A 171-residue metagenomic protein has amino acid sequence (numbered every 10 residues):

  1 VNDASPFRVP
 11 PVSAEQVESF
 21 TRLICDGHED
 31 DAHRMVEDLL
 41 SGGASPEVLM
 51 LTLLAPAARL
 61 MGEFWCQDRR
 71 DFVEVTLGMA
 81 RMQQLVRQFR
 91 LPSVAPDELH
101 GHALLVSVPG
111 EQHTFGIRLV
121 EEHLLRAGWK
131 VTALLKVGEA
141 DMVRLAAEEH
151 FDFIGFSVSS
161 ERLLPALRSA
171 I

Functional and structural regions predicted by a protein language model:
V1-A95: Long amphipathic alpha-helical segments
D97-A103: A short, charged/proline- and glycine-enriched loop that marks the coil->beta-strand transition at the N-terminal
A103-L104, I154: Conserved hydrophobic helix-helix packing surfaces used for dimerization/oligomerization
V108-H113: Short coil/turn segments
T114-L119, K136: A short secondary-structure junction signal
F115, E122, A147: Long, positively charged binding patches that form subdomain-scale interaction surfaces for polyanionic ligands
R118-V131: Short helix-loop-beta junction
T132-L134, G138-I171: Cofactor-cradling patches in redox/metallo enzymes
